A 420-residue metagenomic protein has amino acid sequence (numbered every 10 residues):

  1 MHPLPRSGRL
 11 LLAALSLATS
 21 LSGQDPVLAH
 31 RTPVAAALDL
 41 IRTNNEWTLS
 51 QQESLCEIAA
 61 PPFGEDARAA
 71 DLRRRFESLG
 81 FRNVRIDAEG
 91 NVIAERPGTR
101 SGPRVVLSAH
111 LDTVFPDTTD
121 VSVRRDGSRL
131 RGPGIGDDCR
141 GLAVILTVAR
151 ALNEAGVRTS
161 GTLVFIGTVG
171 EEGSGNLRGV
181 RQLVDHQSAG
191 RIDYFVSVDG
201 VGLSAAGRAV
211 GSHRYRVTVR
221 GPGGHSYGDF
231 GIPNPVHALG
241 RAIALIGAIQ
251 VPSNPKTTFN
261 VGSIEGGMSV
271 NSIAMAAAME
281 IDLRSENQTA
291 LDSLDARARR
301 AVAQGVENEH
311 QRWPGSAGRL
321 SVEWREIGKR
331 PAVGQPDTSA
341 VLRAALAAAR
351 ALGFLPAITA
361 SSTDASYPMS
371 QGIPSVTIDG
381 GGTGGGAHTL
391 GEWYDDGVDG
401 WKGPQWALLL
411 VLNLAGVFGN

Functional and structural regions predicted by a protein language model:
G8-S20: Bacterial N-terminal signal peptides
L21-P61, A209-G211: N-terminal hydrophobic or amphipathic helices/low-complexity stretches enriched in small/hydrophobic/Pro/Gly
Q24-A36, V236-N420: Metal-dependent amide/peptide-bond hydrolase catalytic core, centered on the "pita-bread" metallohydrolase fold
S50-P103: A non-catalytic alpha/beta surface segment that caps or lines the substrate-entry region of metallo-dependent hydrolase
E95-R140: Catalytic-core environment of secreted peptidases
L111-R125, G207-T218, A347: Acidic-glycine-rich active-site phosphate/pyrophosphate-binding loop
V121-G132, R220-G224, A387-E392: Glycine/charged-rich beta-loop-alpha catalytic/anionic-binding loops adjacent to active sites
R129, G134-S212, V251-P252, T258 (+2 more regions): Acidic/histidine-rich catalytic neighborhood of metal-dependent amide-processing enzymes
